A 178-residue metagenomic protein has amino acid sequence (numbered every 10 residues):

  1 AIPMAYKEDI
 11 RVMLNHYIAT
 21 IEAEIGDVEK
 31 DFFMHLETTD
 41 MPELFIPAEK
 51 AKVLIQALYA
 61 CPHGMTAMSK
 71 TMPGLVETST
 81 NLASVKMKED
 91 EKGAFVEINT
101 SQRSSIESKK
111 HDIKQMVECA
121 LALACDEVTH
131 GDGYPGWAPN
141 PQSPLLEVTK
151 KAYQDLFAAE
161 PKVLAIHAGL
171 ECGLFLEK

Functional and structural regions predicted by a protein language model:
A1, H35, E97-S101: Beta-strand secondary-structure signal
I2-M13, F33-N81, K86-E89, E107-D112 (+1 more regions): An extended, acidic, His-containing surface patch that forms the Zn2+-binding/catalytic region of metallohydrolases
Y6-E22, D112-L121: Short amphipathic alpha-helices in soluble, non-transmembrane regions that often serve as interface/regulatory elements
A19, G26, E49-K50: Extended beta-strand/beta-hairpin segments
T20-A23, A60, L123, D155: A structural signal for alpha-helix termini and helix-coil/disorder junctions
I25-E29, T39: Extended acidic/polar, glycine-enriched regions that form or flank non-catalytic beta-rich accessory modules
D90-A94: Short, solvent-exposed loop/turn segments that connect beta-strands within catalytic domains and beta-strand-rich
V96-C125: C-terminal, non-catalytic macromolecule-binding modules
